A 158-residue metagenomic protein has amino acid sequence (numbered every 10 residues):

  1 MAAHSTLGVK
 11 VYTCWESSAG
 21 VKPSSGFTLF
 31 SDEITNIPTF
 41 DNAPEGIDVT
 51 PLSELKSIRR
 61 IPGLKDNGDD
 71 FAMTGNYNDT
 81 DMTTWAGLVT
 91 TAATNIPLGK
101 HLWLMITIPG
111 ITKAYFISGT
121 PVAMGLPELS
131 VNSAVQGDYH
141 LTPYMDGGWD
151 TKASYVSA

Functional and structural regions predicted by a protein language model:
A2-T74, T120-V135: Solvent-exposed edge beta-strands and adjacent loop segments that serve as assembly or binding interfaces
P44, T80-T83: Short, charged helix-to-loop "capping" segments that act as catalytic/coupling loops
F71, G75, K100-L102, G137-Y139: Residue-level detection of beta-strand scaffold positions
Y77-T80, D146-G148: Acidic glycine-/aspartate-rich tracts in secreted/extracellular proteins
T83-S118: Short, acidic/charged, Gly/Pro-enriched secondary-structure junctions
M105-T151: Short beta-strand and beta-hairpin "edge-sheet" elements
A153-A158: Intrinsically disordered, low-complexity terminal/linker regions enriched in Pro/Ser/Gly and acidic residues
